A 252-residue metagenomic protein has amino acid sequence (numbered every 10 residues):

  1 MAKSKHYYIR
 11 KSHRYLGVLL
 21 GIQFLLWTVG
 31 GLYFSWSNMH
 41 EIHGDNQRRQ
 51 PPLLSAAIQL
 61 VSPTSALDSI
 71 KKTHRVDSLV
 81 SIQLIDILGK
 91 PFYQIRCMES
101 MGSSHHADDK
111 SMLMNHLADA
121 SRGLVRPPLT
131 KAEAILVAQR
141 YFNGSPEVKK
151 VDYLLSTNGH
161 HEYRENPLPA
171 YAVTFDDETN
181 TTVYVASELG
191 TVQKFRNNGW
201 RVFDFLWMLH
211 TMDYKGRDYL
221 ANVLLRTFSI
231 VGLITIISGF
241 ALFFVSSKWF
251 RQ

Functional and structural regions predicted by a protein language model:
A2-Q252: Conserved histidines in hydrophobic membrane contexts and catalytic metal-binding motifs
